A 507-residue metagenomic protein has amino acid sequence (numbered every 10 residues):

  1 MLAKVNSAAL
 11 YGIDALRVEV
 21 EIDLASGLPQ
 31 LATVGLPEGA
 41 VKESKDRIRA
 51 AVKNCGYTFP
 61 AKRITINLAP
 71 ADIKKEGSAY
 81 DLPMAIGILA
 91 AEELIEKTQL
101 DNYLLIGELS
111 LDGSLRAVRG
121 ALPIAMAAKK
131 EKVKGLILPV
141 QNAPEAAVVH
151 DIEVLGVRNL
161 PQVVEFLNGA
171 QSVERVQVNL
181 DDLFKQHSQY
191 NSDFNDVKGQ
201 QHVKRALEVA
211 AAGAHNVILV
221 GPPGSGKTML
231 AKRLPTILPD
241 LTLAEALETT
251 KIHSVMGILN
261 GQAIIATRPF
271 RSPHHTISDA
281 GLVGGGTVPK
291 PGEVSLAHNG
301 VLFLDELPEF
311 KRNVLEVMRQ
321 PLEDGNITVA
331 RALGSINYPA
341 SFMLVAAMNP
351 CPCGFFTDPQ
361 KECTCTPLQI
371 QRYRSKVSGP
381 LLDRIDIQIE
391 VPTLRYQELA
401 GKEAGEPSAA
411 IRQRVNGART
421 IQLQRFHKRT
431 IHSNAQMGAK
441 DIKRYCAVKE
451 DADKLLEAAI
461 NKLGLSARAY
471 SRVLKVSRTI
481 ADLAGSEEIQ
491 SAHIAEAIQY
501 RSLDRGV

Functional and structural regions predicted by a protein language model:
M1-I218, S225, A330, A469-Y470 (+2 more regions): Peripheral, non-AAA+ core regions of ATP-driven protein-machinery
V18-L24, L282, D386-I389: Short beta-strand elements
A40-K45, P60, N67-G77, V288-P289 (+1 more regions): Basic, amphipathic alpha-helical bundle interface domains used for macromolecular binding and assembly
R47, A51, M84, P123-A127 (+8 more regions): Alpha-helical scaffold elements adjacent to nucleotide-binding pockets in ATP/GTP-utilizing enzyme cores
F59-K62, Q99-L100, K132, H150 (+9 more regions): Short loop/turn elements that form and flank the Walker-type P-loop nucleotide-binding site in RecA-like NTPase cores
L136, L302, D386-I389: Short, well-ordered beta-strand core segments
S192-R205, A214-N216, K251-L315, Q320 (+1 more regions): Switch/coupling sub-region of P-loop NTPases
L219-I258: Walker A/P-loop
